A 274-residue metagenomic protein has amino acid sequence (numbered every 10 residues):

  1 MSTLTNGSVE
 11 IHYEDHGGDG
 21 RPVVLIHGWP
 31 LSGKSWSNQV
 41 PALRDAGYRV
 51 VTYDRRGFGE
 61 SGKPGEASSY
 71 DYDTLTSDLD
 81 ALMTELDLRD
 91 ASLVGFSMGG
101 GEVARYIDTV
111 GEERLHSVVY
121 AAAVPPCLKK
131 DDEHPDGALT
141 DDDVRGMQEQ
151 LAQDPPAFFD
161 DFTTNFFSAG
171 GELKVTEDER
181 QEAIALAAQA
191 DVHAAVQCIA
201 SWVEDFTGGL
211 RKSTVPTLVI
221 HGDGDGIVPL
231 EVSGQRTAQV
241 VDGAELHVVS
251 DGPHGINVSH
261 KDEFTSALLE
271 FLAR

Functional and structural regions predicted by a protein language model:
G7-S68: Conserved HGGG/HGGXW glycine-rich cap/lid loop of the alpha/beta-hydrolase fold
H27-W29, A91, G95-S97: Conserved alpha/beta-hydrolase "nucleophile elbow" surrounding the catalytic nucleophile
D73-A91: Conserved acidic catalytic loop of the alpha/beta-hydrolase fold
G95-R105: Glycine-rich nucleophile elbow surrounding the catalytic serine of serine-hydrolase chemistry
A104, D108-T109, E113-Q153: Flexible "cap/lid" loop of the alpha/beta hydrolase fold
K129-K130, H134-A138, E149-R211: Conserved alpha/beta-hydrolase catalytic His-Asp/Glu region
K212-G252: Conserved loop-alpha-helix segment in the C-terminal half of the alpha/beta-hydrolase fold that carries the catalytic
D242-R274: Catalytic active-site module of serine/aspartate enzymes centered on a nucleophile-bearing elbow/loop
